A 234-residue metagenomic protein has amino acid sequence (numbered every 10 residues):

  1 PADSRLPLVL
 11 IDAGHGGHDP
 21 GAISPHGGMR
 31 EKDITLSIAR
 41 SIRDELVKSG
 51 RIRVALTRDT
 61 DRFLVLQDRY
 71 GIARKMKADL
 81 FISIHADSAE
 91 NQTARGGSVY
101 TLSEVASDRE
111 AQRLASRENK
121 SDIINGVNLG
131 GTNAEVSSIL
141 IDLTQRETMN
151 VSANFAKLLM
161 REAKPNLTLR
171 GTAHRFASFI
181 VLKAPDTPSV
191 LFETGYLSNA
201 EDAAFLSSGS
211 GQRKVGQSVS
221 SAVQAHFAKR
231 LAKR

Functional and structural regions predicted by a protein language model:
P1-R234: Catalytic-site microenvironment of enzymes that process N-acetyl-hexosamine-containing cell-wall polysaccharides
